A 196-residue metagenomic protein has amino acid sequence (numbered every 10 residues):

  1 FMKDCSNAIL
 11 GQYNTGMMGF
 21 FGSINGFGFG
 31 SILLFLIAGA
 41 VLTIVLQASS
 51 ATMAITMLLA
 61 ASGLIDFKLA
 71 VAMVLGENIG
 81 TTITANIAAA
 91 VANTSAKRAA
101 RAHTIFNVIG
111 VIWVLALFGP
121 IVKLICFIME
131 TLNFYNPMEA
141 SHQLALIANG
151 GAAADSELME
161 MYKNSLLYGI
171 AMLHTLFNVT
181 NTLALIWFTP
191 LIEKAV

Functional and structural regions predicted by a protein language model:
F1-Q12, T82, N86, P120-I128 (+3 more regions): Membrane-spanning helices that line or support transport/gating and their immediate boundary helices in channels
F1-V41: Helix-loop-helix hairpins and the membrane-proximal interhelical loops of multi-pass alpha-helical transport proteins
K3, F27, T43-G80, A89-N93 (+1 more regions): Membrane-interfacial helix-loop connectors
G26-I44, L144-W187: Hydrophobic alpha-helical transmembrane segments
F35, G39, T43, L69-E77 (+4 more regions): Alpha-helical transmembrane segments of multi-pass membrane proteins, especially transporters and channels
N78, T82-I83, T104-A116, A171-L191 (+1 more regions): Hydrophobic transmembrane alpha-helical segments of multi-pass transport and channel proteins
A85-H103: Alpha-helical transmembrane segments
